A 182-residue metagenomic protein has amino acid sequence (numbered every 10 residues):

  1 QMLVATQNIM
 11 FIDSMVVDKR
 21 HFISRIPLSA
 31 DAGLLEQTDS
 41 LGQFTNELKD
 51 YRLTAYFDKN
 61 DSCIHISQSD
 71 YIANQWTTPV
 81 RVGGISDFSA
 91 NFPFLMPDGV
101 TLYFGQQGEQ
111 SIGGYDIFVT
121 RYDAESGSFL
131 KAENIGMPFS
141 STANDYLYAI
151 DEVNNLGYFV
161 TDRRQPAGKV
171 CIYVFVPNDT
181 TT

Functional and structural regions predicted by a protein language model:
Q1-T182: Short, conserved micro-motifs composed of acidic
